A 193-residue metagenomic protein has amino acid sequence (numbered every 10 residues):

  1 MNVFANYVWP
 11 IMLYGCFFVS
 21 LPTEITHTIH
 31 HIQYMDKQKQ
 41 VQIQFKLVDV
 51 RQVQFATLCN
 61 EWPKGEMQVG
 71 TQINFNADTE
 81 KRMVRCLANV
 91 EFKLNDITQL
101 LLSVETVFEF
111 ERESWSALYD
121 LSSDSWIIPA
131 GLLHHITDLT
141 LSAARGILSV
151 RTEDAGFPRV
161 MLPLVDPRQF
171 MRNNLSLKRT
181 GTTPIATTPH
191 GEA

Functional and structural regions predicted by a protein language model:
N6, V19-S20: Generic detector of N-terminal low-structure segments
S20-L139, G146-A193: N-terminal intrinsically disordered, cationic/polar leader segments that include organellar targeting peptides
